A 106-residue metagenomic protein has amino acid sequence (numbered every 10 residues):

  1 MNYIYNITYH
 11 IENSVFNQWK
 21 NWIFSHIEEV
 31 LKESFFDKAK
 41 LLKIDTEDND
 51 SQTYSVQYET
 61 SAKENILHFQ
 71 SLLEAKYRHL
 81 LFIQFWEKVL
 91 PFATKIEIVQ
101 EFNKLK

Functional and structural regions predicted by a protein language model:
M1, I23, K104-K106: A generic hydrophobic-segment detector
M1-Y3, S34: Coil-to-beta-strand transition motifs
Y3-H10, L42-L73: Short, well-ordered beta-strand segments in beta-rich or mixed alpha/beta enzyme and ligand-binding folds
V15-L41, R78: Short amphipathic alpha-helical segments
F16-Q18, N65-L67, N103: Intrinsically disordered, low-complexity acidic/polar segments
H26, L72-K76, Q84: Alpha-helix boundary/capping residues
L31-E33, S61-E64, E101-L105: A short, structured loop/turn motif at beta-sheet edges
K40-D50, L80-K106: Glycine-rich beta-strand-turn "strand-cap" elements at beta-sheet edges
